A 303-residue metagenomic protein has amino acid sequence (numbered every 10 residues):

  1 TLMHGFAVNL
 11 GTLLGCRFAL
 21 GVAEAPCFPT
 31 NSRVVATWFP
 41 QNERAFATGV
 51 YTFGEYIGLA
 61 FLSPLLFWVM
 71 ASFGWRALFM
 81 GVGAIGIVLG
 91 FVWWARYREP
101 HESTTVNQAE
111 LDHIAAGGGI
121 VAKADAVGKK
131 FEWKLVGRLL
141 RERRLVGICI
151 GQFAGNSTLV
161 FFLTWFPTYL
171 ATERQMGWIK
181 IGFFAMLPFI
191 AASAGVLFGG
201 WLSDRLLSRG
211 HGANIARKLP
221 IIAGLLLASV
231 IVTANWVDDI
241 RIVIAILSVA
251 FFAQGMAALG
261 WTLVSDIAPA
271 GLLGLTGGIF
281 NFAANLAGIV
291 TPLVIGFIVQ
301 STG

Functional and structural regions predicted by a protein language model:
M3, G11-A19, R241, A245-V249: Paired small-residue
F6-T12, A23, P40, G74 (+2 more regions): Helix-breaking motifs and short loop linkers at transmembrane-helix boundaries and internal kinks in secondary membrane
C16-Y56: Cytoplasmic helix-loop-helix junction between adjacent transmembrane helices in 12-TM secondary transporters
Y51-T104: Helix-loop-helix hairpin linking two adjacent transmembrane segments in secondary transporters
L65-F73, L170-A171, L202-S203, L207 (+1 more regions): Interfacial helix-cap and linker-helix signal at transmembrane-aqueous boundaries of multi-pass secondary transporters
G137-G200, A253-S265, T291-P292: Extracytoplasmic gate region of multi-pass secondary transporters
V196, F251, A258, S265-T302: A late C-terminal transmembrane helix in Major Facilitator Superfamily
N214-G260: C-terminal transmembrane helical hairpin of 12-TM major facilitator-type secondary transporters
